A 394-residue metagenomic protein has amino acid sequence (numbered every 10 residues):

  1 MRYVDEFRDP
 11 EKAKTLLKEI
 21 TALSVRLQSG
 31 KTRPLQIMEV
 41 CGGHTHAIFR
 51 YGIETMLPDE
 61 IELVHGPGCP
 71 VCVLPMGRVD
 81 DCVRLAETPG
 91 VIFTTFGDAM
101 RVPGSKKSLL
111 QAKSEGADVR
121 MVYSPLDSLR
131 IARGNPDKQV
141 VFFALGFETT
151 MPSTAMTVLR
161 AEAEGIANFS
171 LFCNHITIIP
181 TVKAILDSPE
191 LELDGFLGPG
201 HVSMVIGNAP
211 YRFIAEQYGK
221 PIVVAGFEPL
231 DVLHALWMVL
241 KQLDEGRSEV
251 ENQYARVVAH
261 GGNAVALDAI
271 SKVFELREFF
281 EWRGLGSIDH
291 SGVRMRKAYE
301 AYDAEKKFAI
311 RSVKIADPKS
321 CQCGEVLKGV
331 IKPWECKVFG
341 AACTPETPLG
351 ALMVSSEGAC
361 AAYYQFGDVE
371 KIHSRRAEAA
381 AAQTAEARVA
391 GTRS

Functional and structural regions predicted by a protein language model:
M1-D137, M151, A155, L159-E164 (+5 more regions): Metallocofactor- and cofactor-centric catalytic cores in central/energy metabolism, strongly enriched
E6, C72, F143, F147 (+6 more regions): Hydrophobic alpha-helical scaffolding
G134-K138, R160-A167, S188-E192, K220 (+1 more regions): Secondary-structure boundary elements
F143, F147-P210: Phosphate/pyrophosphate-binding betaalpha-module
F172, E190-A259: A conserved active-site cap/scaffold subdomain adjacent to cofactor or substrate pockets
H234-E325: Internal helical hairpin/lid segments
